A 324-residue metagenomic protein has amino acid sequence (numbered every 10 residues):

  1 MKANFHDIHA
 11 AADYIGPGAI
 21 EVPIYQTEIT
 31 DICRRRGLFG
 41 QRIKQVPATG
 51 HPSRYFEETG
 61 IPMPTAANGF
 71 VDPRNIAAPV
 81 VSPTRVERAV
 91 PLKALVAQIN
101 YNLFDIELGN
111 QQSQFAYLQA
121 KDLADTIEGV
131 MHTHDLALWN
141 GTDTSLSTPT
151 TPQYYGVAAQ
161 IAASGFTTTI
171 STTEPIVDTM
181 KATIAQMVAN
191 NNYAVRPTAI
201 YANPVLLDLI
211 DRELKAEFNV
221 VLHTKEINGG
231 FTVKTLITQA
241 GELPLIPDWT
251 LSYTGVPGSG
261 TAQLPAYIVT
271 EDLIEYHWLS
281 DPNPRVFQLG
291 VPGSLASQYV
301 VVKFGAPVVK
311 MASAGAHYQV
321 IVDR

Functional and structural regions predicted by a protein language model:
M1-T235, P244-Q263, V269-R324: Flexible, glycine/threonine- and acidic-rich loop/arm segments that mediate assembly and lattice contacts in viral
